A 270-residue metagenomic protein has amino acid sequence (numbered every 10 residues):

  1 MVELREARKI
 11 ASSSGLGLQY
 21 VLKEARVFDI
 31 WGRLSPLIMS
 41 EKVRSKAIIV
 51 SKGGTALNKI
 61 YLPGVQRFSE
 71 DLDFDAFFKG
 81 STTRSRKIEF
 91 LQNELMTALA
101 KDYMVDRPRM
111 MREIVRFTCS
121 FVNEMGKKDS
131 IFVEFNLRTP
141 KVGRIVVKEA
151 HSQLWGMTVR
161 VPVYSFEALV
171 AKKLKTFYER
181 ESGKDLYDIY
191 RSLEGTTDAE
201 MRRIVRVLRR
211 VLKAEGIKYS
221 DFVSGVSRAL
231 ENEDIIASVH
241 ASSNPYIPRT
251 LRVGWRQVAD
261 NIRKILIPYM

Functional and structural regions predicted by a protein language model:
M1-I49, K59-E70, A76-M270: Structured mid-to-C-terminal alpha-helical surface segments
G54: Active-site glycine-centered loops adjacent to acidic/histidine catalytic or metal-binding residues that shape
